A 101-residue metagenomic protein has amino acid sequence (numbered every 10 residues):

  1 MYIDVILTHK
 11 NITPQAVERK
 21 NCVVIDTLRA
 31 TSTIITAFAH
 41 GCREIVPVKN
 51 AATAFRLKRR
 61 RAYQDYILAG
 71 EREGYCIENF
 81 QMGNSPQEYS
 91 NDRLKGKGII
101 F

Functional and structural regions predicted by a protein language model:
M1-Y2, V23-I25, A54-R60: Short low-complexity stretches enriched in small and charged residues
I3-A16: Cofactor-binding active-site loop characterized by glycine-rich and histidine/acidic residues
I3-D4, K20-V23, R43-I45, D65-L68 (+1 more regions): Structural motif
K10-I12, C22-I34: Short acidic, Gly/Ser-rich segments with clustered Asp/Glu that frequently serve as metal-coordination loops in enzyme
V17-E18, H40: Structured loop/turn residues at beta-strand edges in well-structured enzyme cores
T33-H40, L57-K58: Short active-site loop/helix that positions an aromatic residue
F38-V48: Domain-level signal for Mg2+-assisted phosphodiester chemistry and nucleotide/NA-binding surfaces in nucleic-acid
V48-F101: Acidic/Gly/His-enriched mid-domain segments of enzyme catalytic cores or analogous surface patches that mediate
